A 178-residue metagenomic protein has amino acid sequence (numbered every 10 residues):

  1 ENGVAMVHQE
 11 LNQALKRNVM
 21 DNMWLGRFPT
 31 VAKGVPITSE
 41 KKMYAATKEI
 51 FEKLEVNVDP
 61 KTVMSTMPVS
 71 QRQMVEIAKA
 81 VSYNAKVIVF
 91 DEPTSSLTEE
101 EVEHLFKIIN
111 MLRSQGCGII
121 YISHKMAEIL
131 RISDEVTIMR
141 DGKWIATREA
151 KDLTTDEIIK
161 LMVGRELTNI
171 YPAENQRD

Functional and structural regions predicted by a protein language model:
E1-D178: Glycine-rich phosphate-binding loops of nucleotide-dependent enzymes
